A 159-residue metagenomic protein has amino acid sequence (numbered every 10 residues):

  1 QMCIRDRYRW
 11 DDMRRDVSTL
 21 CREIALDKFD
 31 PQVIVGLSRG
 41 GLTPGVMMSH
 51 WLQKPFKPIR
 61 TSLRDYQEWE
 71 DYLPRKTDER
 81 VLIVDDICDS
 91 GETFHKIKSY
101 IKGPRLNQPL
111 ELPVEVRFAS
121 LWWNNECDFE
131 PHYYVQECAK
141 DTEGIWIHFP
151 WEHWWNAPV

Functional and structural regions predicted by a protein language model:
Q1-I4: Short, small-residue-biased leader/transition segments that mark boundaries at the very start of proteins
R14-D30, T77: Phosphate/pyrophosphate-binding loops at sites that engage ATP/ADP/AMP, CoA/4′-phosphopantetheine, polyphosphate
D27, S99-V159: PRPP-dependent phosphoribosyltransferase catalytic core
F29-S38: Short glycine-rich phosphate-binding loop at a beta-alpha junction
P31, T77-R80, P113-E115: A general structural motif
V33, K57, L82, R117-S120: A structural signal for isolated positions on well-ordered beta-strands in alpha/beta enzyme cores
V46-L82, D89-S99: Short, glycine/charge-rich flexible loops or terminal/linker lids adjacent to PRPP-binding catalytic cores
